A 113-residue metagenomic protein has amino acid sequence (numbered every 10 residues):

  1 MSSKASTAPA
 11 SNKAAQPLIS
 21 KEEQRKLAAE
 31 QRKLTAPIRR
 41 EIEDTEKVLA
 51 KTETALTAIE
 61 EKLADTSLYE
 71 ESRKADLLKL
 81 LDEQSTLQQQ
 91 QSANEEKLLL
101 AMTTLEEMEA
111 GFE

Functional and structural regions predicted by a protein language model:
M1-E113: Charged, heptad-repeat coiled-coil alpha-helices that serve as long linker/dimerization "arms" in large NTP-dependent
